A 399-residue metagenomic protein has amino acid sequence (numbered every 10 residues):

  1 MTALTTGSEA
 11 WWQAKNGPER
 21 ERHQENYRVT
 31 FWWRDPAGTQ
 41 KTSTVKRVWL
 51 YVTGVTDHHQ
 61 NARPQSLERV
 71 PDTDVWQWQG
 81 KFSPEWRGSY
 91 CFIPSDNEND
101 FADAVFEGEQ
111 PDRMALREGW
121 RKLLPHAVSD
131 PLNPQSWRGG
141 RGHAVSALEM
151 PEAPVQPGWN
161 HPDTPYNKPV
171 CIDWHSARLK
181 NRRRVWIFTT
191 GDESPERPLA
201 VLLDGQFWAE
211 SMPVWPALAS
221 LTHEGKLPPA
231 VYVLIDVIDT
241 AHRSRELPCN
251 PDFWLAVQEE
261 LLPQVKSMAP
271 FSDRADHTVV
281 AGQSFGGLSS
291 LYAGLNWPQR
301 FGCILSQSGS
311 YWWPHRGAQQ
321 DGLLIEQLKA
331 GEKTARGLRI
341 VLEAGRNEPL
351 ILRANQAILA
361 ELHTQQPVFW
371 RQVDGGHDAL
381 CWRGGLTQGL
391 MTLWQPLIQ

Functional and structural regions predicted by a protein language model:
T2, Q24-E85, S95-N160: Aromatic-rich carbohydrate-binding modules that target alpha-glucans
W186-T189, P195-Q206: Short beta-strand element of the alpha/beta-hydrolase
V201-M268: Cap/lid segment of the alpha/beta-hydrolase catalytic domain
G205, V237, L305-P314, R346: Active-site nucleophile loop of the alpha/beta-hydrolase fold
P228-V231, Q299-Y311: A conserved short beta-strand
F271-S284, I304: Alpha/beta-hydrolase fold nucleophile elbow
G287-P298: Short glycine-enriched nucleophile-adjacent loop and the immediately C-terminal alpha-helix near the catalytic center
W312-C381: The feature captures the conserved acid-bearing segment of alpha/beta-hydrolase catalytic domains
